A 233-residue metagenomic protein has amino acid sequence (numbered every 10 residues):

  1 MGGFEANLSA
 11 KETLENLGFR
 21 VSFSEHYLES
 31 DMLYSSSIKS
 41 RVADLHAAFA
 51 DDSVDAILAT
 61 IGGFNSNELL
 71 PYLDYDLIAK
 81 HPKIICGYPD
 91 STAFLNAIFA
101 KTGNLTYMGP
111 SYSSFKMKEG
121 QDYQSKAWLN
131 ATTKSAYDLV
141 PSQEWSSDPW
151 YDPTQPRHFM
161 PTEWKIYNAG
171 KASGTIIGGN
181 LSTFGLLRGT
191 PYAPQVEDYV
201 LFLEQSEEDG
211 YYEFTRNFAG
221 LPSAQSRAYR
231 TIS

Functional and structural regions predicted by a protein language model:
M1-S53: ATP/NTP phosphate-donor binding region
G2-T13, W164-E208: Conserved beta-alpha junction segments in alpha/beta enzyme cores
A56-N67, Y72, Y88: N-terminal glycine-rich "phosphate-gripper" loop used for MgATP/nucleotide binding and carboxylate activation
L58, C86, V200-F202: Structural motif
L73-K101, L105-Y112: Short, acidic/small-residue loops that bind anionic groups at enzyme active sites
L105-S182: Conserved anion/nucleotide-ligand pocket segment
Y192-S233: Internal helical hairpin/lid segments
